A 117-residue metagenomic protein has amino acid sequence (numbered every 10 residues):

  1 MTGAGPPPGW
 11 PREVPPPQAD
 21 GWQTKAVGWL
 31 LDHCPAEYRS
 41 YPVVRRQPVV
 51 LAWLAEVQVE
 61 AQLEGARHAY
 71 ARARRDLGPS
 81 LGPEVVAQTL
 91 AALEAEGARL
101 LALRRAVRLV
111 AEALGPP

Functional and structural regions predicted by a protein language model:
P6, W10-V14: Extracellular/periplasmic low-complexity linear segments
P17-P117: Eukaryotic low-complexity, intrinsically disordered regulatory segments enriched in serine, proline and acidic residues
